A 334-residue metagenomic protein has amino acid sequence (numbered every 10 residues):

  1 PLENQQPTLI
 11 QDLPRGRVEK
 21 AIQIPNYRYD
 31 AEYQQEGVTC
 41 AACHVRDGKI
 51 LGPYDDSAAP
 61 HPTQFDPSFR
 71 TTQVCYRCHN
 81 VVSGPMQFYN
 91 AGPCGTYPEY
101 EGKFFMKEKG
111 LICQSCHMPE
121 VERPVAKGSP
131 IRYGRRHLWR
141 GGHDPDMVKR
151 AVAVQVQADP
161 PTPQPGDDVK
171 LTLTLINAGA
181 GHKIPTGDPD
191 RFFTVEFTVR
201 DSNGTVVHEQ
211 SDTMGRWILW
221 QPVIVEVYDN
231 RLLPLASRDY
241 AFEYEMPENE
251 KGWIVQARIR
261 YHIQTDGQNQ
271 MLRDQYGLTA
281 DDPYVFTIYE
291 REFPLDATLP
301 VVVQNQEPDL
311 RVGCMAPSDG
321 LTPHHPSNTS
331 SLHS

Functional and structural regions predicted by a protein language model:
Q5-P234, D239-E248, Q256, T265-N305 (+1 more regions): Primarily the internal scaffold of c-type cytochrome electron-transfer domains, especially repeated/multiheme c-type
R260-H262: Beta-strand-rich extracellular modules
P308, V312-M315, T322: N-terminal amphipathic/hydrophobic targeting modules at extreme N-termini, encompassing cleavable Sec/SRP-type signal
P326-T329: Short hydrophobic alpha-helical segments enriched in small aliphatic residues
H333-S334: Short, solvent-exposed mixed-charge patches
